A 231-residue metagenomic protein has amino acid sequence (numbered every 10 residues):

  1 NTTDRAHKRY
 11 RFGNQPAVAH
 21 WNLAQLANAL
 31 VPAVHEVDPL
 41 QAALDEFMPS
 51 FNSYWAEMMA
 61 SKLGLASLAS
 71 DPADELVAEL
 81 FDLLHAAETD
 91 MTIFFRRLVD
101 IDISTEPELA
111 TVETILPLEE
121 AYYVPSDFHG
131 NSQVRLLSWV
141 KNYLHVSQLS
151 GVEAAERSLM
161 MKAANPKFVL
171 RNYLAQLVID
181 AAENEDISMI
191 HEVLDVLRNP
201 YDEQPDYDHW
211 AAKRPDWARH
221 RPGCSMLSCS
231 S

Functional and structural regions predicted by a protein language model:
N1: Basic, amphipathic juxtamembrane/active-site segments that coordinate anionic phosphate or diphosphate groups
D4-S231: Regulatory N- and C-terminal appendages and interdomain linkers associated with kinase/kinase-like NTP transferase
